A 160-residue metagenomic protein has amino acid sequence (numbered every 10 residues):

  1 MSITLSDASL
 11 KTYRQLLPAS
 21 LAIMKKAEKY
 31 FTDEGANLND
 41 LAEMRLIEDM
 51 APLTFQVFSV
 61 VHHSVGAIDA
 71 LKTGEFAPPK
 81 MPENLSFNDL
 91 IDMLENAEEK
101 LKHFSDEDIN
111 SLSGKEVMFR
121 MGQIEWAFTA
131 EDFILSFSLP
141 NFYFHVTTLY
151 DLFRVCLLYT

Functional and structural regions predicted by a protein language model:
S2-Q15, N37-H62, K80-L90, G122-N141: Alpha-helical scaffold segments that form or flank carboxylate-/histidine-based iron centers
Y13, L17-S20, L94: Amphipathic alpha-helical coiled-coil segments
A19-E34, L149: Long, well-ordered alpha-helical segments
F31-T32, A36, D69, A77 (+1 more regions): Conserved, structured C-terminal
D49-A77, A97-F104: Conserved alpha-helical segments that form or flank metal/cofactor-binding pockets of metalloenzymes
P82-M121, W126-F153: Acidic/histidine-rich alpha-helical segments that form the ligand environment of transition-metal centers
Y159-T160: Conserved small/polar residues in nucleotide/adenosyl-binding loops
